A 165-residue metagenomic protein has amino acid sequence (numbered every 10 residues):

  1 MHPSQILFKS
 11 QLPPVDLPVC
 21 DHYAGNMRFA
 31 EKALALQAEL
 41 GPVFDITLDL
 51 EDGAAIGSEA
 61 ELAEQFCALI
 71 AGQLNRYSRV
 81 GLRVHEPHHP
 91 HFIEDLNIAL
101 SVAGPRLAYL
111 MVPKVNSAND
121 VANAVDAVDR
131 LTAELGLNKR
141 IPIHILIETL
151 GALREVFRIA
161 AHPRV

Functional and structural regions predicted by a protein language model:
H2-V165: Conserved alpha/beta-domain cores
